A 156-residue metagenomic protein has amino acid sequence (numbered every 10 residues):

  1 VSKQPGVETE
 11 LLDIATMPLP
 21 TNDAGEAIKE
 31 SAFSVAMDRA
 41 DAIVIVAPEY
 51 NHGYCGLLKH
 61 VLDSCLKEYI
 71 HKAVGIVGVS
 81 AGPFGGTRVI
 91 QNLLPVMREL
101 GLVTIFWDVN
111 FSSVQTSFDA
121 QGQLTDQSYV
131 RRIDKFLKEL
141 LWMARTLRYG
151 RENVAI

Functional and structural regions predicted by a protein language model:
V1-C65, Q123-I156: N-terminal beta1-alpha1-beta2 submodule of the flavodoxin-like/Rossmannoid cofactor-binding fold
K3-P5, I70, I105: Short, structurally constrained coil/turn elements that cap an alpha-helix or connect an alpha-helix to the following
E10-T21, K67, L100-A120: Mobile beta-alpha loop/short-helix "lid" or hinge segments that flank ligand
A40, I70-A73: Short, proline-enriched alpha-helix->beta-strand connector loops that line the catalytic pocket of alpha/beta-hydrolase
E49-H52, K67, G78-G82, F118: Short glycine- and Lys/Arg-enriched binding-loop motifs that mark or flank ligand-binding interfaces
H60-E68, L94-E99: A glycine- and small-aliphatic-rich helix-loop capping segment at beta-alpha/alpha-beta transitions that lines
I70-H71, A120-T125: Glycine-rich NAD(P)-binding loop of Rossmann-like domains
A73-S113, Q127-R131: Short, glycine-/small-residue-rich phosphate/pyrophosphate-handling segment
